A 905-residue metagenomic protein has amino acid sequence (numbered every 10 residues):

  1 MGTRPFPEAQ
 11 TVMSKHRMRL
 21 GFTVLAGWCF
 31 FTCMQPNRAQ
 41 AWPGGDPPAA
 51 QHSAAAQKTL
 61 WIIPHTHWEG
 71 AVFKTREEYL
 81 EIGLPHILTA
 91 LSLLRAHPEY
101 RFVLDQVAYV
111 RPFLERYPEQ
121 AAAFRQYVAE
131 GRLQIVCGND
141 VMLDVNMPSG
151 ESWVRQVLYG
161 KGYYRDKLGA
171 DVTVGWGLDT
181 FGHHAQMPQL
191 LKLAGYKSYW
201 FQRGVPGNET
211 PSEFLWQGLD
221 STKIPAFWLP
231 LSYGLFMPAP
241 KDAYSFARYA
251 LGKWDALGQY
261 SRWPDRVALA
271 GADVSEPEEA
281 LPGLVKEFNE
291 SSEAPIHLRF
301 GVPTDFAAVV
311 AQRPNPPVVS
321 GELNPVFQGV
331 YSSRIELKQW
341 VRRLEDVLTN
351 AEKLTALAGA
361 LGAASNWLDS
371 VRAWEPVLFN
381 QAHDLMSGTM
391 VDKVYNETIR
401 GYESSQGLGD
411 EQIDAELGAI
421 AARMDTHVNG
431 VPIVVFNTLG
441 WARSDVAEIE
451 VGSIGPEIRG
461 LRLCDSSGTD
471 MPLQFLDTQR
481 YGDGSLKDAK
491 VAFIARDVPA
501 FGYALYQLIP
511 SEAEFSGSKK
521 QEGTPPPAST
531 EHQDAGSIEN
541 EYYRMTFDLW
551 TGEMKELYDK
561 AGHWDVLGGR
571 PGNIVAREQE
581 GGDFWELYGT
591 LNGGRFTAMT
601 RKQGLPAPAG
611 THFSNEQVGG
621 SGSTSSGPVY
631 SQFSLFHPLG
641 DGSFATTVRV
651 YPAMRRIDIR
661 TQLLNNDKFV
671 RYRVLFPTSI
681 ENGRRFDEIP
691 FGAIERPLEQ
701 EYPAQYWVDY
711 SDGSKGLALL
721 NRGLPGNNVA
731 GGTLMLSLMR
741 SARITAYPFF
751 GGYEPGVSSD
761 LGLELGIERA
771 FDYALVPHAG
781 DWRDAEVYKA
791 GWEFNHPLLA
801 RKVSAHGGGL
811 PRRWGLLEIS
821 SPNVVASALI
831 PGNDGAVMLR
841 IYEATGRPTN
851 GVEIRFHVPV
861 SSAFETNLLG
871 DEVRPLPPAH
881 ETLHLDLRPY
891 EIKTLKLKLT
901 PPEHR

Functional and structural regions predicted by a protein language model:
R4-V24: Bacterial N-terminal signal peptides that target proteins for export
G21-C33: Bacterial N-terminal signal peptides
C33-P43: Signal peptide processing junction and immediate N-terminal pro/mature segment of secreted/exported proteins
W42-R155, Y164-K167, L193-K197, T349-E352 (+1 more regions): N-terminal catalytic cores of secreted or lumenal carbohydrate-active enzymes
H67, A71-F73, I224-H427, V434-G440 (+2 more regions): Catalytic grooves of carbohydrate-active enzymes
Q106-P112, V141-D144, V172-G182, V205 (+7 more regions): Conserved short loop/turn motifs at secondary-structure junctions
R125-Y127, I135-V136, L143, P148-A308 (+3 more regions): Catalytic-core regions of glycoside hydrolase
M187-L190, S212, W228, A243 (+3 more regions): C-terminal (or distal) subdomains of carbohydrate-active enzymes
